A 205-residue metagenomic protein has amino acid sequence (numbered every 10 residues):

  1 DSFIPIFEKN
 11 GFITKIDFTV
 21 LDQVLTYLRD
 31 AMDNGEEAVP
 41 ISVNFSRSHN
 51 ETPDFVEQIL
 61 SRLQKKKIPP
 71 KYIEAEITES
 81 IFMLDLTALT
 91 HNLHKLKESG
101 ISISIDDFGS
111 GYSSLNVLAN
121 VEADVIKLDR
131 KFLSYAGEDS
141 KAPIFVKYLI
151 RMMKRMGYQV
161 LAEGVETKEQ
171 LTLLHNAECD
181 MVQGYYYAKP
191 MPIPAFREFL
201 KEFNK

Functional and structural regions predicted by a protein language model:
F3: Conserved, function-defining core regions and hallmark residues within catalytic/recognition domains
K9-N10, D139: Residue-level signal for well-ordered alpha-helical positions
N10-A88, G164: Catalytic core of bacterial c-di-GMP phosphodiesterases, primarily the EAL and HD-GYP domains, capturing alpha-helical
N44-P53, Y72-T87, S99-K205: EAL-family c-di-GMP phosphodiesterase catalytic domain
I59-R62, H91-S99, Y148: Catalytic-core regions built around general acid/base machinery
